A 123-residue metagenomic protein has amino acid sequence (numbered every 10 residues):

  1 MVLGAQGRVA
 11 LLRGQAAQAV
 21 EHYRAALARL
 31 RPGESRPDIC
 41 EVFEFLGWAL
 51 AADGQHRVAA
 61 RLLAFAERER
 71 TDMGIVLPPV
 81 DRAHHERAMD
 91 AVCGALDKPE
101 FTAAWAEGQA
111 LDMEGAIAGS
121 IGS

Functional and structural regions predicted by a protein language model:
M1-G4, R8, E41, W48 (+1 more regions): Residue register of alpha-helical TPR repeats
V2, A19-A26, A59-E69: Tetratricopeptide repeat
A5, L12, D38, F45 (+3 more regions): "A position-specific structural signal for the A-helix of alpha-solenoid helical repeats
R13-G14, A28-D38, T71-P79: Short coil/turn linkers that connect adjacent helices within long alpha-helical scaffolds, especially alpha-solenoid
G14, R24, A49-G54: Extracellular beta-rich repeat passengers
Q55-S123: C-terminal non-catalytic interaction modules
